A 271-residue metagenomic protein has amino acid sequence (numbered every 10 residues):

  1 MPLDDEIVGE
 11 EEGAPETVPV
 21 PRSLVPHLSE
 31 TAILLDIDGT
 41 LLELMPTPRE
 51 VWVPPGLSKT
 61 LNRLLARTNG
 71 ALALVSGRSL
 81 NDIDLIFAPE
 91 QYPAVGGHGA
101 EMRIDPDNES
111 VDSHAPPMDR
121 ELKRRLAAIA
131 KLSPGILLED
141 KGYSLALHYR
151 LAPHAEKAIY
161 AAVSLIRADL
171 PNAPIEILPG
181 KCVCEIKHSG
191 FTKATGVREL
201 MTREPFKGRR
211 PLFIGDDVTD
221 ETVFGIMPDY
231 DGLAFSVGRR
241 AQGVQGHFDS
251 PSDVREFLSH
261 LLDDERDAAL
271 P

Functional and structural regions predicted by a protein language model:
P2-E16, L28, P54, S189 (+1 more regions): Mg2+-dependent phosphoryl-transfer enzymes with acidic/Ser/Thr/Gly-rich catalytic loops
E12-S29, N81-F87: Short amphipathic alpha-helices and their capping/turn segments at secondary-structure boundaries
P26-P46, L74, V197: Asp-based phosphoryl-transfer active-site loop
G39, A94, L147, V197 (+1 more regions): Residue-level signal for inorganic ion chemistry
W52-K141: Active-site phosphate-binding/coordination module
R78-G97, A155-I175: Substrate-recognition/cap helix-loop segment adjacent to the acidic, metal-dependent catalytic center of Asp-based
G97, R103-R124, L178-G208: Substrate-recognition "cap/lid" segment bordering the active-site pocket of phosphatases
I136-P153, P174-K187: Charged, glycine-interspersed solvent-exposed loop segments at helix/strand-loop junctions that cap or gate access
